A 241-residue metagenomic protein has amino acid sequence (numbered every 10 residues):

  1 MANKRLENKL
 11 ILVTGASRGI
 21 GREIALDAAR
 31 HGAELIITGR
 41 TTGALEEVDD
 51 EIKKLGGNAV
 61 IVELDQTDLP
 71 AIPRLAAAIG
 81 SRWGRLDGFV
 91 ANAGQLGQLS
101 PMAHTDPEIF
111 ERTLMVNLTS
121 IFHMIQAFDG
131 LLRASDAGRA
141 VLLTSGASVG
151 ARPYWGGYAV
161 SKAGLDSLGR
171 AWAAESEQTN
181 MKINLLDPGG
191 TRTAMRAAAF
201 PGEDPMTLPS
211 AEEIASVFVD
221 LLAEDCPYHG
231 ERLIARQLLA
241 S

Functional and structural regions predicted by a protein language model:
S17-G19: Conserved glycine-rich cofactor-binding loop
H31-E47: Conserved glycine-rich Rossmann-like NAD(P)H-binding loop of the short-chain dehydrogenase/reductase
K54-L69: Rossmann-fold cofactor-recognition segment
Q95, R133, G138-G164, G169-Q178 (+1 more regions): Catalytic loop of short-chain dehydrogenase/reductase
S100-M102, D106-E111: Substrate-binding pocket helix/loop in short-chain dehydrogenase/reductase
I125-Q126, R170: A short, exposed helix-loop element centered on a Lys and neighboring polar residues
Q178-M181, L185-L186, T193, G202-S241: C-terminal helical subdomain
